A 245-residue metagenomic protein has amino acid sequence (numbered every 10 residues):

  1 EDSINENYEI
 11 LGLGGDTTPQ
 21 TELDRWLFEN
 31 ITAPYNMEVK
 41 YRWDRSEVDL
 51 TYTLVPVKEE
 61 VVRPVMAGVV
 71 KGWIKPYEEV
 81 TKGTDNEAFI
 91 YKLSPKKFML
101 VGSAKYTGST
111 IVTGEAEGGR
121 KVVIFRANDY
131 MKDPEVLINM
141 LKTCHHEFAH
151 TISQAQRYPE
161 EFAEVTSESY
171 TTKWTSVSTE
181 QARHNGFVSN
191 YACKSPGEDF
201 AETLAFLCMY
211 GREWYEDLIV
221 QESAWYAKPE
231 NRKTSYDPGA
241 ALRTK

Functional and structural regions predicted by a protein language model:
E1-V80, K228-P229, T244-K245: Acidic/polar, low-complexity intrinsically disordered N-terminal segments immediately downstream of a Sec signal
T51-V62, S109-V112, A127-E135, N139 (+1 more regions): Second-shell loop/turn segments in exported
R63, A67, K71, K142 (+3 more regions): Solvent-exposed, polar/charged alpha-helical surfaces in well-ordered, non-transmembrane soluble domains, broadly
R63-R120: Auxiliary, metal-adjacent structural segments of Zn-dependent hydrolase domains
V70, I74-E78, A149-Y158, F206-E213: Sec-exported extracytoplasmic/periplasmic mature domains
P134, I138-P159, A201: Active-site recognition of the HExxH zinc-binding catalytic motif
P159-T171: Extracellular/surface-associated beta-sandwich interaction domains
S169-K245: Metalloprotease/metallohydrolase-associated module, dominated by Zn2+-dependent proteases
